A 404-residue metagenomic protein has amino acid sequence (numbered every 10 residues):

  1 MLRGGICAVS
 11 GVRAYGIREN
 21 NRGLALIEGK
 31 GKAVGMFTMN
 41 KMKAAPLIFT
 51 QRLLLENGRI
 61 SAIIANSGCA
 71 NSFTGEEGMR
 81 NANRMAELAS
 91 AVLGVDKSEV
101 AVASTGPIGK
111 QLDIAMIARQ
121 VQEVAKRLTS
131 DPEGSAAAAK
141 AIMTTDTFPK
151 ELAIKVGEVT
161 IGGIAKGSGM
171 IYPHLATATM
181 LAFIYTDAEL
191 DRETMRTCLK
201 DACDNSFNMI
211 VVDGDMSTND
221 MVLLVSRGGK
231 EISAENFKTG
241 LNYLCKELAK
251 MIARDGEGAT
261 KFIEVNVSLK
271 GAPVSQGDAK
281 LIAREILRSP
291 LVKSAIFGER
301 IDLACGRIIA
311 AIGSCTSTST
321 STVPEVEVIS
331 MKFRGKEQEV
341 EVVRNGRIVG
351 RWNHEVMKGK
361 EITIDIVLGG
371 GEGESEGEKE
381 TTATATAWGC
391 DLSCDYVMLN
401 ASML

Functional and structural regions predicted by a protein language model:
M1-N66, A70-R80, A91-G373, G377-L404: A structural signal for small-residue-enriched, beta-sheet-centric alpha/beta enzyme cores and oligomeric scaffold folds
A86: Generic structural marker for isolated residues within well-ordered, non-membrane alpha-helices of soluble domains
